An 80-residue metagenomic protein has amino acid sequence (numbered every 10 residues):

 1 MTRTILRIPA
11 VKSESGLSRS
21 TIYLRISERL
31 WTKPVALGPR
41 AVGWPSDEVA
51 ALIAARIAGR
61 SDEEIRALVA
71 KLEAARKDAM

Functional and structural regions predicted by a protein language model:
M1-E28, A51-A58: Polyanion-binding surface elements
E28-V35: Short, solvent-exposed alpha-helical "recognition" segments
R29, R40, A67-K71: Residue-level signal for alpha-helical context at structural boundaries
V35-A41: Short Lys/Arg-enriched helix C-cap and helix-to-coil transition segments that create basic nucleic-acid-contact patches
W44: Exposed, tryptophan/tyrosine-rich binding patches on extracellular proteins that engage cell-surface glycans
A50-A79: A short, Lys/Arg-enriched interface patch at domain edges and termini
